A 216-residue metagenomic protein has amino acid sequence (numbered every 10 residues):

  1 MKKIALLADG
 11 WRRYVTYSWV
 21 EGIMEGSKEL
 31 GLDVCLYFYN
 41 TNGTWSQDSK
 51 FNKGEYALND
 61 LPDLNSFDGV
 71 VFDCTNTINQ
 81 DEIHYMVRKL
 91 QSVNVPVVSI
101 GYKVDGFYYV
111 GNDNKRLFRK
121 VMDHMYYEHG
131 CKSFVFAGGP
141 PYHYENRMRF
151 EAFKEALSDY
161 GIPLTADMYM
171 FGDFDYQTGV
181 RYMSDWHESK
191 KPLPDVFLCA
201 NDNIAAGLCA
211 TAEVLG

Functional and structural regions predicted by a protein language model:
M1-D48, K53-G216: Bacterial carbohydrate/catabolite-sensing allosteric modules
